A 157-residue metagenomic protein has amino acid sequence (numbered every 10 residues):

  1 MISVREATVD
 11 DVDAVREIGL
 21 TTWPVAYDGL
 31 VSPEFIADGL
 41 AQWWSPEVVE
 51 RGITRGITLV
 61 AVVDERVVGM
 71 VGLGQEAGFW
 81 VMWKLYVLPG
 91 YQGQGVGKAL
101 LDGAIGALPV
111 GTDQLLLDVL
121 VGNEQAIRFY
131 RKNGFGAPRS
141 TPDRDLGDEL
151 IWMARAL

Functional and structural regions predicted by a protein language model:
I2-S3: Extreme N-terminal starter segment of soluble prokaryotic enzymes
E6-V12, R16-G90, L101-L108, P138-D143 (+1 more regions): Acetyl-CoA-dependent GNAT
L30, Q94-G95, G147: Non-catalytic, surface-exposed connector residues within folded enzymatic/regulatory domains
R66, K84-D102, L120-R128, K132-N133: Conserved glycine-rich acetyl-CoA-binding loop
F79, D113-L157: C-terminal "cap" of GNAT-fold acetyltransferases
Q94, V110-D113: Short coil/turn segments at alpha/beta junctions that flank glycine-rich nucleotide-binding fingerprints
